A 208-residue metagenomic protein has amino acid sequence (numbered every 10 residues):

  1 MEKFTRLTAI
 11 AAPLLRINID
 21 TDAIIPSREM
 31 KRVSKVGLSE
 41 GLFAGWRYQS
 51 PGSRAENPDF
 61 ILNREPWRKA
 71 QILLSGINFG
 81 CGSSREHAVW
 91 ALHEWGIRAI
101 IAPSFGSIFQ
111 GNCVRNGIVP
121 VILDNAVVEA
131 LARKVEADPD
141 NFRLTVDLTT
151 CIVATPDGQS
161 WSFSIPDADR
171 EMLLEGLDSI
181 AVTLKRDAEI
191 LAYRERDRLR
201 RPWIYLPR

Functional and structural regions predicted by a protein language model:
M1-R208: Cytosolic catalytic domains that perform sulfur/thiol-centered chemistry
